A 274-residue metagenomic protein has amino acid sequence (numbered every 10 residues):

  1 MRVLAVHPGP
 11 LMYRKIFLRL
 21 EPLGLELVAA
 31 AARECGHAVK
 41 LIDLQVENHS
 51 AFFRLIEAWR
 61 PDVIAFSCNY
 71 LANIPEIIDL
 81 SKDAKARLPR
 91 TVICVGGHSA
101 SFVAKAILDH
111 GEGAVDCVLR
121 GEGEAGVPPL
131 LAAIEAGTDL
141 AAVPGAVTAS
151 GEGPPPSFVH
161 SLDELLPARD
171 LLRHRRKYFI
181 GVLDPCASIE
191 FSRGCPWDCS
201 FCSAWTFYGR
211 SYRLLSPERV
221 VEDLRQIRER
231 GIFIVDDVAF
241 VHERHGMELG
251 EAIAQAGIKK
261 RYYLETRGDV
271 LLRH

Functional and structural regions predicted by a protein language model:
M1-L4, G9-M12, L140-V143, V147-F191: N-terminal [4Fe-4S]-dependent radical SAM core
V3, A38-K40, T91-I93, I232 (+1 more regions): Hydrophobic anchor at the start of a short beta-strand that flanks the dinucleotide cofactor-binding loop
H7, L41-Q45, T206: Residue-level recognition of beta-strand->loop/alpha-helix junctions
G9-Y13, T206-G209: A short, flexible beta-alpha/helix-coil linker loop
M12-L25: Glycine- and acidic-residue-enriched helix-capping/strand-helix junction motifs
L18, A31-F158: Glycine-rich beta-alpha loop elements in corrinoid/cobalamin-binding modules across cobalamin-dependent enzymes
A29, I56, I77-K82, A187 (+3 more regions): Generic structural signal for well-ordered alpha-helices, preferentially at hydrophobic/aromatic core positions
P167-H274: Radical SAM [4Fe-4S] cluster-binding motif and immediate context
